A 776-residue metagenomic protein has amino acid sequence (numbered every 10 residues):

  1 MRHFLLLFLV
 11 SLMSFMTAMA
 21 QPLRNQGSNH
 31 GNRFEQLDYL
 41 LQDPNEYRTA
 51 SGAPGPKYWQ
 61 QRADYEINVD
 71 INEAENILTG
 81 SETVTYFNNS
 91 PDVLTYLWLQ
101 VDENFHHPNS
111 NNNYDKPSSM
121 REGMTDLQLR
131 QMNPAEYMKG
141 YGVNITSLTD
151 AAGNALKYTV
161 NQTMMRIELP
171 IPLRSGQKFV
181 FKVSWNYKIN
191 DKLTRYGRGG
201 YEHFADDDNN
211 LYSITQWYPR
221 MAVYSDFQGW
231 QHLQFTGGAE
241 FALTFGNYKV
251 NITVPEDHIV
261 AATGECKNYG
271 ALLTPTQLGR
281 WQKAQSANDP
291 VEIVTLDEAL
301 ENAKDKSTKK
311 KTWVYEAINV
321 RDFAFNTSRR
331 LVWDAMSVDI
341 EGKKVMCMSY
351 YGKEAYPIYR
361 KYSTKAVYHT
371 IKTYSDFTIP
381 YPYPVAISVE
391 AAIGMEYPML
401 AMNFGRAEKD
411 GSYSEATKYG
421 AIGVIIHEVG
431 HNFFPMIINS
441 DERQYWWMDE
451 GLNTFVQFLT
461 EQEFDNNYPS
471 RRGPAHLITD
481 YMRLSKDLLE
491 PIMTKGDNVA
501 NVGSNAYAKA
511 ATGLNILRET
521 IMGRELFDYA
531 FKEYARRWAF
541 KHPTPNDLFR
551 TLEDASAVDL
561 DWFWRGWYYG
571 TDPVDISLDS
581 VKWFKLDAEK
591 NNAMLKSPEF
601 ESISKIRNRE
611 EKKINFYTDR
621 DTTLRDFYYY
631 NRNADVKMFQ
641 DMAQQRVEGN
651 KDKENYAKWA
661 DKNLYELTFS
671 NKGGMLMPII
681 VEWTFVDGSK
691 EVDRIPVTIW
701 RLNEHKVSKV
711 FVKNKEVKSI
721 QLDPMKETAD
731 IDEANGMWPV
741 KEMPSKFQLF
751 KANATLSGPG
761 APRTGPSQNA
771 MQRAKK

Functional and structural regions predicted by a protein language model:
H3, A20, G27-A50, A63 (+3 more regions): Hydrophobic alpha-helical and helix-loop surface patches within well-folded domains that function as non-catalytic
P22-S28, I77, F87, V93-L94 (+5 more regions): A surface-exposed beta-strand-loop module
L23-R24, N29-Q100: Early extracytoplasmic/domain-onset interaction patches
A74, R537-K776: Beta/coil-rich, acidic/histidine-enriched accessory regions frequently appended to metallopeptidases
E82-V84, N88, V101-E103, Q177-D191 (+3 more regions): Short, hydrophobic/aromatic-enriched beta-strand segments in well-ordered soluble domains
W98-G153, T253, D257-H258, T684-R694: Solvent-exposed beta-hairpin/edge-strand motifs
N109-M124, N186-Y248, Y269, S337 (+1 more regions): Glycine/proline-rich low-complexity spacer/linker segments in large multi-domain proteins
Q216-W230, T236-I426, F455: Hydrophobic helix-coil surface modules that form long, contiguous segments used for peptide/substrate interaction
